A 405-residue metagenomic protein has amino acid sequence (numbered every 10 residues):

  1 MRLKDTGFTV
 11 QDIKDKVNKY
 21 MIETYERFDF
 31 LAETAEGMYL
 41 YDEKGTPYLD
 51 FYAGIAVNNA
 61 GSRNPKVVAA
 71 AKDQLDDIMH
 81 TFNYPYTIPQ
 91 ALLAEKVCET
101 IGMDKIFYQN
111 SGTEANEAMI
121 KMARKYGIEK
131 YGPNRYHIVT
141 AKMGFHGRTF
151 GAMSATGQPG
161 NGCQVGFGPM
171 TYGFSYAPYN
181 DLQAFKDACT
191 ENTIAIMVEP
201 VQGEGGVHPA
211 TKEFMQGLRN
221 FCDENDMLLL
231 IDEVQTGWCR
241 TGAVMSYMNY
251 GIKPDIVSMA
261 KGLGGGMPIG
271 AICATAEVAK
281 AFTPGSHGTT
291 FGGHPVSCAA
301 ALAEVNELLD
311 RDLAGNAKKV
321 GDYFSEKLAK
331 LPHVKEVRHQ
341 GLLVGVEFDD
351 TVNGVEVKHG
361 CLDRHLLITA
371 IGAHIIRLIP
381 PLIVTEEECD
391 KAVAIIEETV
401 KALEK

Functional and structural regions predicted by a protein language model:
M1-K405: Conserved N-terminal phosphate-binding loop of PLP-dependent enzymes in the Aspartate aminotransferase
